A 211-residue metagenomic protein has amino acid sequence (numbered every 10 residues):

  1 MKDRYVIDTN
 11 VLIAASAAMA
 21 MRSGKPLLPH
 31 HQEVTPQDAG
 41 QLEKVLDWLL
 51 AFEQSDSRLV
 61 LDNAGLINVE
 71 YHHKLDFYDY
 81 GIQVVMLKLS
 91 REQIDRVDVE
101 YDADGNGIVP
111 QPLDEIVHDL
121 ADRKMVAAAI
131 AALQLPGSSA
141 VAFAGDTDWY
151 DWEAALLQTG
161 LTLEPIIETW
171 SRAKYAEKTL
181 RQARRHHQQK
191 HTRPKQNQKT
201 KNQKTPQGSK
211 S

Functional and structural regions predicted by a protein language model:
M1-E43: Metal-dependent nucleic-acid phosphoesterase active-site entry motif
K2, Q134-S211: Acidic, PIN/NYN-like endoribonuclease modules and their adjacent C-terminal/linker elements
I7-T9, L61-A64, F143-T147: Short His-Asn-centered micro-motif
L12, I67-N68, W149: A generic structural signal for short hydrophobic patches within well-formed alpha-helices
M19-S23, L75-F77, L156-T159: Short, glycine/charged-enriched secondary-structure capping and boundary segments
P26-F77: PIN/NYN-family metal-dependent endoribonuclease catalytic core
I67-D95: Acidic, glycine-rich loop-and-strand cores that form catalytic or ligand-binding grooves in diverse globular domains
I94-A142, A154: Active-site neighborhoods of divalent-metal-dependent phosphate/nucleic-acid chemistry enzymes
